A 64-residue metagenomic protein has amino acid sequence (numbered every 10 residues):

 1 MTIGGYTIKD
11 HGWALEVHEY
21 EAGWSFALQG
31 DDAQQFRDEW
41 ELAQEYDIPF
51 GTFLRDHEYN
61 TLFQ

Functional and structural regions predicted by a protein language model:
M1-E16, Y20, S25: Short N-terminal "domain-start" leader segments that mark the transition from disordered tails or signal peptides into
Q29-Q64: Mixed-charge, Lys/Arg-enriched low-complexity segments
